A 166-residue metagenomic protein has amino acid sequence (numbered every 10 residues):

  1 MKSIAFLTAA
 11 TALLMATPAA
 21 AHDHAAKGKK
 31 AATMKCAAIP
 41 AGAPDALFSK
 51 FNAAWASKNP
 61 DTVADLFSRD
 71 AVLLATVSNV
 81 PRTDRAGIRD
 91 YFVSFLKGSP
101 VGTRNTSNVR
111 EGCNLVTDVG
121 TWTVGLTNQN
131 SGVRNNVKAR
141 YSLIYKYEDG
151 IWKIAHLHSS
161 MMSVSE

Functional and structural regions predicted by a protein language model:
M1-L7: Bacterial N-terminal signal peptides that target proteins for export
A16-P18: N-terminal signal peptide c-region/cleavage motif recognized by signal peptidases
A21-R69: Short, low-complexity N-terminal intrinsically disordered segments enriched in polar/charged residues
H22, R89-S131: Surface-exposed, charged secondary-structure patches
H24, K138-S165: Short beta-strand edge/turn micro-motifs at domain boundaries
F51, V63-A64, A71, D84 (+3 more regions): Hydrophobic pocket/interface hotspot
V72-T83, V93-G98: A short gly/proline-enriched turn/hairpin at secondary-structure junctions
V77, G120-W122, H158: A mature extracytoplasmic/lumenal domain signature
